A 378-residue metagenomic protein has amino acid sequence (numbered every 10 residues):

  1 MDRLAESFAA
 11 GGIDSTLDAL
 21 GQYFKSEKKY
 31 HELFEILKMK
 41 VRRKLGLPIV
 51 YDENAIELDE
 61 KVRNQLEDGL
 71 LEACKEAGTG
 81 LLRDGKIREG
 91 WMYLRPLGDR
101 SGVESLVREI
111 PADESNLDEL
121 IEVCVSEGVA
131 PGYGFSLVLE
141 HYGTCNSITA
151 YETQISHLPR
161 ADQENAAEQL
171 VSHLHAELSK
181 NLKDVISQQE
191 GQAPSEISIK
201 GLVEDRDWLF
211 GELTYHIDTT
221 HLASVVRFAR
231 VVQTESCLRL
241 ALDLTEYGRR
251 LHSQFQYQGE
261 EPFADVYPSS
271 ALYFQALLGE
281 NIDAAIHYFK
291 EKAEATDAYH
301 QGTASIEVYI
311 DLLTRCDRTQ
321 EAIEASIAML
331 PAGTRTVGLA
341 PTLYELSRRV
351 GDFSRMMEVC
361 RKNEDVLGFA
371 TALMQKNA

Functional and structural regions predicted by a protein language model:
M1-R95, G102, V107-A378: Long, low-complexity, acidic Ser/Pro- and Gly-enriched intrinsically disordered regions in large eukaryotic
